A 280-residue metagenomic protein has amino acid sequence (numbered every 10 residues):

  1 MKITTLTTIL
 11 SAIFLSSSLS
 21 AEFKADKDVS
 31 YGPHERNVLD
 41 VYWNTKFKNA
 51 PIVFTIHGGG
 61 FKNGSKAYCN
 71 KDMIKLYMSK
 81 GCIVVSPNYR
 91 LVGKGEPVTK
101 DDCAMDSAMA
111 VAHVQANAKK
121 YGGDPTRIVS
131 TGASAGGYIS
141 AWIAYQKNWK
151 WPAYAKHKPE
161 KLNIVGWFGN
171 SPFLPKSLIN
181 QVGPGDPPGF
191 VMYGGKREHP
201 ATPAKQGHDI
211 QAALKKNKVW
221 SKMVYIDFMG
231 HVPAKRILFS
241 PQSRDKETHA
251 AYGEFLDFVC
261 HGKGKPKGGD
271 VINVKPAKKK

Functional and structural regions predicted by a protein language model:
A21-K48: N-terminal cap/lid segment of alpha/beta-hydrolase-fold proteins
D40, M192, H208-Q211, K215-K280: C-terminal catalytic histidine-bearing segment of alpha/beta-hydrolase fold enzymes
N49-G59: Short beta-strand element of the alpha/beta-hydrolase
G60-Y68, V84, H113: Serine-hydrolase catalytic-loop signature spanning alpha/beta hydrolases and amidase-signature enzymes
A67-S86: Short amphipathic alpha-helix adjacent to the substrate-entry channel of hydrolases
V98-K119: Alpha/beta-hydrolase active-site loop
A112-L178, V274: Primarily recognizes the serine-hydrolase "nucleophile elbow" in alpha/beta-hydrolase and SGNH/GDSL folds
Y154-K216: The feature captures the conserved acid-bearing segment of alpha/beta-hydrolase catalytic domains
